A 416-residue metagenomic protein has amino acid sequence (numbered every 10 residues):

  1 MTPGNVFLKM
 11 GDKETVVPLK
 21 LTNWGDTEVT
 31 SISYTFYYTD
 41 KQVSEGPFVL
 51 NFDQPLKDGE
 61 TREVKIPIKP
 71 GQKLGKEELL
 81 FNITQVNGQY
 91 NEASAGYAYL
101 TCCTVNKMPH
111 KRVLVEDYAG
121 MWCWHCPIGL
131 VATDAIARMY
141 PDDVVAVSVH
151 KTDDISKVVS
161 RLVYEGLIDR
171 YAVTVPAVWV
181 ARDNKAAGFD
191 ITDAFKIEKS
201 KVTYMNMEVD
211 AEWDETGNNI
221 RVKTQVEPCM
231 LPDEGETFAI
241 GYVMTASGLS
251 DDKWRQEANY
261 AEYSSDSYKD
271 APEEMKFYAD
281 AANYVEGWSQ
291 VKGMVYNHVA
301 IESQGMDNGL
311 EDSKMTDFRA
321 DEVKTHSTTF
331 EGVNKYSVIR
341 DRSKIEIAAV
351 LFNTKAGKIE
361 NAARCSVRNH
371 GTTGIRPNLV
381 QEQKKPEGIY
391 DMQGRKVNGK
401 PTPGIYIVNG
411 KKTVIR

Functional and structural regions predicted by a protein language model:
M1-P3, C102-V113, S366-Q393: Residue-level detector of functionally pivotal "anchor" positions at catalytic/ligand-binding pockets or at interdomain
N5-E14, E212-N218: Short, solvent-exposed loop/linker segments at the N-terminal edge of repeated beta-sheet extracellular domains
Q42-Q72: Intrinsically disordered, low-complexity Pro/Gly/Ser/Thr-rich segments with frequent PxxP/GP/PP motifs and embedded
P47-N51, S148-G371: Short, conserved sequence motifs used for protein processing/export or organelle targeting and for catalysis
Q72-K107, E346-A363: Terminal connector regions
V105-V145, V149: Local sequence-structure signature of Cys/Sec-based thiol-disulfide redox active-site neighborhoods
C123, V178, T372-N378, G394 (+1 more regions): Terminal processing/anchoring signals of secreted or surface-associated proteins and related intramolecular
I405-R416: C-terminal tail/sorting-segment detector
